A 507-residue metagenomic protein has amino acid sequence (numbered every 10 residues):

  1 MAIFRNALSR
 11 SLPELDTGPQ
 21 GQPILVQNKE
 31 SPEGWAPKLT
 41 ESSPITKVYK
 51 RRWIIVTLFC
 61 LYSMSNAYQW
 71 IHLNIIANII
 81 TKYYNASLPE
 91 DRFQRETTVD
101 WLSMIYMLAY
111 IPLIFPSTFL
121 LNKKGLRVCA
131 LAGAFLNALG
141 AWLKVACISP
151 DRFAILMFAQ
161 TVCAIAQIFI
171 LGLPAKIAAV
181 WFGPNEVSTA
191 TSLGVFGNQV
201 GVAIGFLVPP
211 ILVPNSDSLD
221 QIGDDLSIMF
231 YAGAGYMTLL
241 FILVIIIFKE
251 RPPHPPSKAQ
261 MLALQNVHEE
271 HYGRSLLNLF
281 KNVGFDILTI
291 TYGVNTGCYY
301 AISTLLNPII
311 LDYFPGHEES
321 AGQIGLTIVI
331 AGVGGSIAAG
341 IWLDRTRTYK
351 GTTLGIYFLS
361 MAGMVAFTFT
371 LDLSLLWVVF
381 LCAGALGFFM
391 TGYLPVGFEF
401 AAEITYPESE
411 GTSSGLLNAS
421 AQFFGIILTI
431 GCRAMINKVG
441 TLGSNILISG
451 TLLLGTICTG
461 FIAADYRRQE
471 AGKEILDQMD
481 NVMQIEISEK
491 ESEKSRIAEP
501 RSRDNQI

Functional and structural regions predicted by a protein language model:
A2-Y68, L73: Cytosolic juxtamembrane N-terminal segment immediately preceding the first transmembrane helix of multi-pass
L73-N74, N282-G334, L394, L428: Extracytoplasmic gate region of multi-pass secondary transporters
P112-F153: Conserved MFS/SLC helix-loop-helix module at the cytosolic interface between two early adjacent transmembrane helices
P112-L126, G335-T348, I436: Helix-to-loop junctions at the C-terminal end of transmembrane segments in multipass secondary transporters
M157-G197: Cytoplasmic helix-loop-helix junction between adjacent transmembrane helices in 12-TM secondary transporters
E186-P214, M237, N418-L428: Glycine-rich segments within core transmembrane alpha-helices of 12-TM secondary carriers
S227-I246, G443-F461: Symmetry-related core transmembrane helices of the 12-TM Major Facilitator Superfamily/SLC fold
R347-G397: C-terminal transmembrane helical hairpin of 12-TM major facilitator-type secondary transporters
